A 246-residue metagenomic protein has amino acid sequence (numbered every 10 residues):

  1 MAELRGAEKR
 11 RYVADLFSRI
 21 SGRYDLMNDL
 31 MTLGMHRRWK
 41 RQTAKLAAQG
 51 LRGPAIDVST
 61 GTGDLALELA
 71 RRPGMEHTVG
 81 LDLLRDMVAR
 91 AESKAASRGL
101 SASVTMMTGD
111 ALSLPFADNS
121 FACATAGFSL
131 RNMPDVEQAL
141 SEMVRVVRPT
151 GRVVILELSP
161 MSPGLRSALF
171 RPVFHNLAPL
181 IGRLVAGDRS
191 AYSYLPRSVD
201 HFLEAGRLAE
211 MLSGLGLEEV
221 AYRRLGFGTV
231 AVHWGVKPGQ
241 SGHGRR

Functional and structural regions predicted by a protein language model:
M1-D15: N-terminal auxiliary segments of SAM/dcSAM-dependent transferases
R23-L26, T32-P54, E68: Conserved alpha-helix/loop element of class I SAM-dependent methyltransferases that forms part of the SAM/SAH-binding
Y24, A124-T125: Hydrophobic beta-strand segment of the Class I
P54-S113: Class I SAM-dependent methyltransferase SAM/SAH-binding core
M75, L156, P160-L215, A221: C-terminal alpha-helical "lid/dimerization" subdomain adjacent to the S-adenosyl-L-methionine
L112-C123: A short acidic, Gly/Pro-enriched loop at the edge of an enzyme's catalytic core that lines a small-molecule cofactor
E137-R152: A short glycine-rich, Lys/Arg-flanked "PGG" loop and its adjoining helix->strand segment in the class I
E218-R246: Core SAM-dependent methyltransferase catalytic element
